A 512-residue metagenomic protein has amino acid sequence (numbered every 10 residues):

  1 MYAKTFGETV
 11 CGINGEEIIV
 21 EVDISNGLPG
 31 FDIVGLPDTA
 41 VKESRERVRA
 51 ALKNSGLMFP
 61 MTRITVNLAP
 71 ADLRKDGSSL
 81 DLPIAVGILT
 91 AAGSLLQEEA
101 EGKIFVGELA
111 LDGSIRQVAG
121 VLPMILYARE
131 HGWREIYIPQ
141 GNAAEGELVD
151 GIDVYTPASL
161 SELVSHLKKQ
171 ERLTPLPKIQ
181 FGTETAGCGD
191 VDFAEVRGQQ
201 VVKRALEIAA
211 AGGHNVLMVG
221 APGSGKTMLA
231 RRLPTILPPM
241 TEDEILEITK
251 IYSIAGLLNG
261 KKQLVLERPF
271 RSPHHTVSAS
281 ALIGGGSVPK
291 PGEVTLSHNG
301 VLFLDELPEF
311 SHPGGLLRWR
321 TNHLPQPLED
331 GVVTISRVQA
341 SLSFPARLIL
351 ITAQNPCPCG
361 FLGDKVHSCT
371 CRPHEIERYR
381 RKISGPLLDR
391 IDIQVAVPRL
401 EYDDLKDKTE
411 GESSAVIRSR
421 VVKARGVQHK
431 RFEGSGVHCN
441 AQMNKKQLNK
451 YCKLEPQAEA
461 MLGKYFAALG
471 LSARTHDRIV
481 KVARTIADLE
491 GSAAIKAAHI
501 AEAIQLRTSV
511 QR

Functional and structural regions predicted by a protein language model:
M1-L217, A221-T227, H476, V482 (+1 more regions): Peripheral, non-AAA+ core regions of ATP-driven protein-machinery
I18-I24, L282, D392-V395: Short beta-strand elements
A40-R45, M58-P60, N67-G77, V288-P289 (+2 more regions): Basic, amphipathic alpha-helical bundle interface domains used for macromolecular binding and assembly
F59-T62, E99-A100, G132, D150 (+7 more regions): Short loop/turn elements that form and flank the Walker-type P-loop nucleotide-binding site in RecA-like NTPase cores
E171-I208, G212, P239-T295: P-loop NTPase nucleotide-binding/switch module
L217-N259, D330: Walker A/P-loop
N299, D305-L307: Walker B catalytic acidic pair
